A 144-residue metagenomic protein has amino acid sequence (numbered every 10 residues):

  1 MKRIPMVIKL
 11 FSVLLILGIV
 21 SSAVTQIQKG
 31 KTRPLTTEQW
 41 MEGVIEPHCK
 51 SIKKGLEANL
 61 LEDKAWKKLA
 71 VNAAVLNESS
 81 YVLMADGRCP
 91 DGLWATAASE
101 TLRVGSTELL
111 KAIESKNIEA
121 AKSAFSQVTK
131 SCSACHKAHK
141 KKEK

Functional and structural regions predicted by a protein language model:
M1-K9: Positively charged n-region of N-terminal signal peptides that target proteins for export
P5, S21-V24: Intrinsically disordered/low-complexity terminal segments and short unstructured peptides
K9-I19: Bacterial N-terminal signal peptides
V24-Q127, K144: Extracytoplasmic c-type cytochrome modules immediately beyond a signal peptide or single-pass transmembrane anchor
V128-H139: The canonical Cys-X-X-Cys-His
